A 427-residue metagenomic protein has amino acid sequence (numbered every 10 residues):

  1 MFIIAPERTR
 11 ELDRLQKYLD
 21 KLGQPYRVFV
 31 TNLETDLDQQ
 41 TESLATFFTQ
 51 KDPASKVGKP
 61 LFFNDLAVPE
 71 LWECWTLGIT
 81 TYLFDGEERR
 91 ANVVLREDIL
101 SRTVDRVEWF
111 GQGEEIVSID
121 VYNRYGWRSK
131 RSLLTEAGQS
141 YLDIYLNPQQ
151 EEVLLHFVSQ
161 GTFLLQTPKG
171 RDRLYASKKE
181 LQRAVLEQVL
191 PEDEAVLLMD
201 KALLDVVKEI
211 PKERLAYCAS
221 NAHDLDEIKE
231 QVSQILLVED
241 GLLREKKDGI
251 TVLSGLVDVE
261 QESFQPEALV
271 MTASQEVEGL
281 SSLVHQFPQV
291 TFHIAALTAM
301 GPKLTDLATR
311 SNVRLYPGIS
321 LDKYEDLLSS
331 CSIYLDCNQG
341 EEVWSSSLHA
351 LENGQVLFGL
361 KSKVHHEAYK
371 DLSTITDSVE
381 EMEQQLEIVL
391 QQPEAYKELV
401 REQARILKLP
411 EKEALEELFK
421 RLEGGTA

Functional and structural regions predicted by a protein language model:
M1-V68: N-terminal subdomain of nucleotide-sugar transferases
P69-L181: Repetitive, compositionally biased segments used for assembly/scaffolding
P168-E267: Catalytic core of nucleotide-activated saccharide and alditol-phosphate transferases
D248-D306: Conserved catalytic-core segment of nucleotide-activated headgroup transferases in glycan assembly
T298, Y316-L327: Conserved active-site histidine-acidic residue motif and adjacent donor-binding/catalytic loop of glycosyltransferases
P302-I319: Nucleotide-activated donor-binding/catalytic signature segment of Leloir-type glycosyltransferases, i.e., the conserved
I333-I406: Catalytic binding pocket for nucleotide-activated donors in carbohydrate/polymer assembly enzymes
R405-A427: C-terminal alpha-helical cap of glycosyltransferases
